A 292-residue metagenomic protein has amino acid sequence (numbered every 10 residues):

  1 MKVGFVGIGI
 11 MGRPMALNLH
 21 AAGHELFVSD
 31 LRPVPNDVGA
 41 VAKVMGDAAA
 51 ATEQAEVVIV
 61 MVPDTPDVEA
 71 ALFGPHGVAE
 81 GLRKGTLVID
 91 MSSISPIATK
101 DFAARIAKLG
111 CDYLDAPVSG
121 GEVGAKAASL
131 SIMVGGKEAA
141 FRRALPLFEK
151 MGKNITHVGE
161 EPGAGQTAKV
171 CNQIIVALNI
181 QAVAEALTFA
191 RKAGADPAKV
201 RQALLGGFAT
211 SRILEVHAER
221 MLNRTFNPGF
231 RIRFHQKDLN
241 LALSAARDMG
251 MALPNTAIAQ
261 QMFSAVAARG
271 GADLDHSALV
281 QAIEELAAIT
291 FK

Functional and structural regions predicted by a protein language model:
M1-V60, T86, M91, E122: NAD(P)+-binding Rossmann beta1-loop-alpha1 motif at the extreme N-terminus of oxidoreductases
L26, V44, D112-L114, I155 (+2 more regions): Hydrophobic beta-strand scaffold residues
L31-R32, D64, K137: Residues in the short beta-alpha loop(s) of Rossmann-like NAD(P)-binding domains
A48-V60, D64-D112: Rossmann-fold NAD(P) dinucleotide-binding segment
I94-Q173: Rossmann-fold dinucleotide-binding core
A127-A128, I132-G135, T156, P162-A193 (+2 more regions): Active-site-proximal catalytic alpha-helix in oxidoreductases
Q166, I175, T210-H276, K292: Interdomain hinge/lid region at the active-site interface of Rossmann-like NAD(P)-dependent oxidoreductases
